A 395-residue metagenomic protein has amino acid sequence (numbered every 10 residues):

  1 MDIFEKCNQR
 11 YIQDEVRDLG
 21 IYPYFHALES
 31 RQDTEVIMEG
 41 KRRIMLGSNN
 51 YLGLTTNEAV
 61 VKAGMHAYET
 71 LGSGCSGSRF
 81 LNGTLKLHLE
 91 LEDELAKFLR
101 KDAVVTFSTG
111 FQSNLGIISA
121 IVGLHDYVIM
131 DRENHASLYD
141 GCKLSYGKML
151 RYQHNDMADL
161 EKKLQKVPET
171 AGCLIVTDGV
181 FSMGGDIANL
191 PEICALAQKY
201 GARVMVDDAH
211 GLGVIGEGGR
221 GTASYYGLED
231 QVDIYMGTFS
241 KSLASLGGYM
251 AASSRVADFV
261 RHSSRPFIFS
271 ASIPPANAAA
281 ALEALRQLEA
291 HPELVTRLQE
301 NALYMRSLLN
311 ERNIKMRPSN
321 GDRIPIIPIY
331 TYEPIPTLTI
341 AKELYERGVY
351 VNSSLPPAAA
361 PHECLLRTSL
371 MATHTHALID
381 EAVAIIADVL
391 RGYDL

Functional and structural regions predicted by a protein language model:
V16, G47-N50, R286, P325-I335 (+1 more regions): Conserved PLP-binding active-site segment of the aspartate aminotransferase-like
E58, K62-H66, T70, D93 (+3 more regions): PLP-dependent enzyme catalytic core of the Aspartate aminotransferase-like
K62, H66-G110: Conserved N-terminal alpha-helix of the aminotransferase class I/II PLP-enzyme fold
I117-A136: Conserved PLP-anchoring active-site segment centered on the Schiff-base-forming lysine
L150, H154-V206: Active-site phosphate-binding strand-loop segment of PLP-dependent enzymes
S224-F259: Active-site PLP attachment segment
S272-H291, R297, N301, N310: Structural motif of enzymes handling amino- and sulfur-group chemistry
T296-L303, N310-G348, H362-E363, L370-A372: Conserved PLP-binding catalytic core of the aspartate aminotransferase-like
